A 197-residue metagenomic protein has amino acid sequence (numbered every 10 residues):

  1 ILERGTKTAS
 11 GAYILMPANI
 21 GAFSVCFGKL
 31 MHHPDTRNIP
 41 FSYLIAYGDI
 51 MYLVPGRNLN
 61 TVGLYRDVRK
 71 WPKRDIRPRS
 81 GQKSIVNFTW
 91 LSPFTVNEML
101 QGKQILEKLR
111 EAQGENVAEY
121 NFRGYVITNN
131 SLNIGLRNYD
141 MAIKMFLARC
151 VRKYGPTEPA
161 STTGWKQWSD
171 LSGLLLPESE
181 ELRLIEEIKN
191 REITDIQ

Functional and structural regions predicted by a protein language model:
I1-R110: Glycine-rich hexapeptide-repeat left-handed beta-helix
T61-Q197: Long, low-complexity intrinsically disordered regions enriched in Ser/Thr/Pro/Gly
